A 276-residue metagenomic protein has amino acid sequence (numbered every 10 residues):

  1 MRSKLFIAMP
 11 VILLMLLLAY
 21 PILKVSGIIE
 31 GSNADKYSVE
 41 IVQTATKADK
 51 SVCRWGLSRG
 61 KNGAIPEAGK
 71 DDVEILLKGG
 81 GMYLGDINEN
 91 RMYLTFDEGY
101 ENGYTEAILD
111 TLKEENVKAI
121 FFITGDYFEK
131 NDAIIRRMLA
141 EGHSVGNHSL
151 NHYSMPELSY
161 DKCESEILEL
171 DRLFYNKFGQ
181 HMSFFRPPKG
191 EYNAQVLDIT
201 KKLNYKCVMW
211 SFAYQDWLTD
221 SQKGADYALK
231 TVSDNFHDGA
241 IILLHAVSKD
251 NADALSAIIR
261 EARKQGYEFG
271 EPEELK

Functional and structural regions predicted by a protein language model:
R2-L94, E101-L109, K113-E114, I258-E261 (+1 more regions): N-terminal pre-catalytic segment of deacetylase/amide-hydrolase enzymes
I7-M9, I29, Y153, E191 (+1 more regions): Intrinsically disordered, low-complexity segments enriched in polar/charged small residues
C53, E89-M92, N102-L109, K113-L243 (+1 more regions): Metal-dependent polysaccharide deacetylase catalytic core of the NodB/CE4 family, i.e., the active-site-bearing domain
H237-E273: Catalytic grooves of carbohydrate-active enzymes
